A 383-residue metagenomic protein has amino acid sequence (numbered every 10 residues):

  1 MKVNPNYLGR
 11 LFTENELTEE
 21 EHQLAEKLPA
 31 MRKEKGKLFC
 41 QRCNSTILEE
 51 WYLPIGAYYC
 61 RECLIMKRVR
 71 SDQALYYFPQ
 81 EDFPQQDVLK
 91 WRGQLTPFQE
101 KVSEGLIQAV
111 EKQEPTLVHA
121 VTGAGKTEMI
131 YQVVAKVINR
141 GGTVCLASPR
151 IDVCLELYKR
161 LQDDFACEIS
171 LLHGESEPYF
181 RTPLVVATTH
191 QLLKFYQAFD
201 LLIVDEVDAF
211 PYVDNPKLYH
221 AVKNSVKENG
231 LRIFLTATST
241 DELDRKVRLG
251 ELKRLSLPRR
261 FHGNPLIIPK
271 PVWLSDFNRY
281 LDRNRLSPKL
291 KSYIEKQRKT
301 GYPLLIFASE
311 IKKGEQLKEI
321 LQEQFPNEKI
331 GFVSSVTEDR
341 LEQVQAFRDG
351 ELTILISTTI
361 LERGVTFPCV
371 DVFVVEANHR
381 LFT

Functional and structural regions predicted by a protein language model:
M1-I47: A broadly conserved sequence feature marking short terminus-proximal activation segments in nucleic acid-centric
A30-D82: Interdomain "pre-motor" coupling segment immediately N-terminal to P-loop NTPase/helicase cores
W91-E114: N-terminal pre-P-loop "Q-motif" helix
V118-T127, V137, G142-L157, R283-L321: Conserved strand-helix element at the start of the C-terminal RecA-like helicase core
M129, V133: Hydrophobic positions on the alpha1 helix immediately C-terminal to the Walker A/P-loop
S148-E156, R160, S170-F180, A187-K194 (+3 more regions): Conserved helicase motor
F199-S275: Post-DEXD/H (motif II) to motif III coupling segment of the RecA-like Helicase ATP-binding lobe
E206-A209, V344, R348-T383: Conserved RecA-like helicase motor core of SF1/SF2 enzymes
